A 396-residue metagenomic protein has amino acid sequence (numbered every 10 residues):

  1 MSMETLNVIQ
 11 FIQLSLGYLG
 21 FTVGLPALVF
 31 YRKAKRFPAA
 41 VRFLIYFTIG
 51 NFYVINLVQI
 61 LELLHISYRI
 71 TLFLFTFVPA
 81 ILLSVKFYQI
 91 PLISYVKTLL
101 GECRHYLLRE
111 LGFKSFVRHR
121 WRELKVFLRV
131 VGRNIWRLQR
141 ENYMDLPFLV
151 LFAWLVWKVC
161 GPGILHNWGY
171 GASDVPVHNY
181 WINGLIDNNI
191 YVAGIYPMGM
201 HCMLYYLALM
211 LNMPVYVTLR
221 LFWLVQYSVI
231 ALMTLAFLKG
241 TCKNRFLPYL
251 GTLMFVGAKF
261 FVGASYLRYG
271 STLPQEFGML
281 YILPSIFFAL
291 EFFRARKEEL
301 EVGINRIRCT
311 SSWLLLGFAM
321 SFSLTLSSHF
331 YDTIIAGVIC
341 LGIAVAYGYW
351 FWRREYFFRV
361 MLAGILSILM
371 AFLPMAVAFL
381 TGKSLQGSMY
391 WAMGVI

Functional and structural regions predicted by a protein language model:
M1-Q139: Membrane-embedded, hydrophobic transmembrane alpha-helices
M1-V8, L124-I135, L209, K259-S265 (+1 more regions): Juxtamembrane membrane-water interface segments that cap and precede transmembrane helices
M3-I12, L16-G17, C160-N167, G171-P176 (+4 more regions): Transmembrane catalytic cores of multi-pass membrane glycosyltransferases and polysaccharide-assembly enzymes
K33-G50, Y143-P147, A193, R245-G251 (+2 more regions): Membrane-interfacial loop-to-transmembrane alpha-helix junctions, especially the N-terminal start
F47-V58, L151-K158, M200, L209 (+3 more regions): Membrane-embedded helix bundles of polyisoprenyl
I66-L74, W136-M144, R306-W313, W352-L366: Membrane-interfacial entry segments at the cytosolic side of transmembrane helices
L151-Y191, E291: Extracytoplasmic loop-helix module adjacent to an early transmembrane segment
V192-V215: Short hydrophobic/aromatic helix or loop-helix immediately within or flanking a transmembrane segment in polytopic
